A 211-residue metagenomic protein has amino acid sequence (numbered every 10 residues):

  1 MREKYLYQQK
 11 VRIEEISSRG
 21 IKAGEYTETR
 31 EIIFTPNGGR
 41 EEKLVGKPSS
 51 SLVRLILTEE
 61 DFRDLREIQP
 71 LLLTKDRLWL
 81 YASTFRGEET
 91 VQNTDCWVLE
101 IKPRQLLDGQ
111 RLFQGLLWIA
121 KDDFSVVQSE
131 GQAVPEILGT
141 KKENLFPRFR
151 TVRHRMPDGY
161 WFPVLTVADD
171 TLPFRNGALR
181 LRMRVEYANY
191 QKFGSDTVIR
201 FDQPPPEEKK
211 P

Functional and structural regions predicted by a protein language model:
M1-F113, K121-V127, Q132-P147, R155-F162 (+1 more regions): Structured extracytoplasmic
